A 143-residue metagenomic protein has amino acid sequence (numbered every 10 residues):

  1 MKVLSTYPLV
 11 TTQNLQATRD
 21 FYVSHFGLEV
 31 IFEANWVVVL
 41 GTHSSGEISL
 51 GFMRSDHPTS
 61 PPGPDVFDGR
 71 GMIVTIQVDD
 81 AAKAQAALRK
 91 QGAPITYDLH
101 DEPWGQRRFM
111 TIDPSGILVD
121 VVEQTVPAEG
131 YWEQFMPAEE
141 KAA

Functional and structural regions predicted by a protein language model:
M1-T6, E29-I76, Q85-I112, E123-A143: Vicinal oxygen chelate
T18-V23, L88, G116: Conserved active-site tyrosine of GNAT-family acetyltransferases
